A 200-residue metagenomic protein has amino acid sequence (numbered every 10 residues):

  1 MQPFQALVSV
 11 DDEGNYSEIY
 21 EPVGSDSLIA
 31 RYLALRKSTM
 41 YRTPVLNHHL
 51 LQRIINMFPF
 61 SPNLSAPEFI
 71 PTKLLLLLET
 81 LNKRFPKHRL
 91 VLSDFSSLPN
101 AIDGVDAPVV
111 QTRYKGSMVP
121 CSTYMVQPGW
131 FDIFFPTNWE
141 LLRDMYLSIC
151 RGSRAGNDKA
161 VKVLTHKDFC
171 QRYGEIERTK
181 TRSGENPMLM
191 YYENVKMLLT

Functional and structural regions predicted by a protein language model:
M1-V45, A107-K115: A mobile, often basic/glycine-rich helix-loop segment that functions as the active-site lid/recognition loop
K37-T200: Long, Lys/Arg- and hydrophobic-enriched amphipathic alpha-helices
